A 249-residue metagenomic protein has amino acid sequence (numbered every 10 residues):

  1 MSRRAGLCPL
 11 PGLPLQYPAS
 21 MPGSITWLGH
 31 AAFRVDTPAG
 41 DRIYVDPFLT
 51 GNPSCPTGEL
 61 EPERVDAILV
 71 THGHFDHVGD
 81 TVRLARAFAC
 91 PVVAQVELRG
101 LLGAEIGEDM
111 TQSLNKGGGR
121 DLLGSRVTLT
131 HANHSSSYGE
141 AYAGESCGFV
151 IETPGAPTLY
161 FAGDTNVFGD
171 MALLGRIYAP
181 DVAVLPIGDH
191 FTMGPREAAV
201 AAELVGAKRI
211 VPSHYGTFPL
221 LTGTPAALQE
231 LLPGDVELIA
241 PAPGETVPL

Functional and structural regions predicted by a protein language model:
S2-R42, F48-P53, D121-T128, A227-V236 (+1 more regions): Zn-dependent metallo-beta-lactamase
Y17, R34-H74, G79-R83, S135-E140 (+1 more regions): Pre-active-site segment of Zn-dependent metallo-hydrolases
H30-A32, G117, G144-G148: Short hydrophobic/aromatic beta-strand or adjacent loop that forms the aromatic wall/cage of a ligand/substrate-binding
Y44-P47, V65-G73, V93-V96, L159-G163 (+3 more regions): Active-site neighborhood of phospho(di)ester-bond hydrolases with catalytic His/Asp-centered motifs
G51-N52, H74-G79, R99-L102, G118-D121 (+5 more regions): Active-site environment of divalent metal-dependent phosphoester hydrolases
T57-S136: Active-site HxH/HxHxD metal-binding segment of metal-dependent hydrolases
P91, G103-G119, A199-L249: Binuclear metal-ion centers of metallo-dependent hydrolases, dominated by the metallo-beta-lactamase
S136-L204: Active-site-proximal loop/helix segments of hydrolase catalytic cores
